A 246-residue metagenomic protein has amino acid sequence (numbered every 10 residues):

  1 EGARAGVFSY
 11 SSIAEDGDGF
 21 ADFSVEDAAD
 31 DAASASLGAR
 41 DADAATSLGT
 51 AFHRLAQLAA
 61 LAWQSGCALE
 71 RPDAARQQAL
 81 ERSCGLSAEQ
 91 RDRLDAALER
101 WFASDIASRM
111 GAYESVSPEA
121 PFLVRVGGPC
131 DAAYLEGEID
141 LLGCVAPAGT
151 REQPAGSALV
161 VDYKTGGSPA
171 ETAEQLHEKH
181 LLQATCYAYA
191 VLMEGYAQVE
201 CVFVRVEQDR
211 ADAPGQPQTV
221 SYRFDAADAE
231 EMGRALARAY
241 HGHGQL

Functional and structural regions predicted by a protein language model:
E1-L246: Structural signature of nuclease core domains in nucleic-acid processing machines
